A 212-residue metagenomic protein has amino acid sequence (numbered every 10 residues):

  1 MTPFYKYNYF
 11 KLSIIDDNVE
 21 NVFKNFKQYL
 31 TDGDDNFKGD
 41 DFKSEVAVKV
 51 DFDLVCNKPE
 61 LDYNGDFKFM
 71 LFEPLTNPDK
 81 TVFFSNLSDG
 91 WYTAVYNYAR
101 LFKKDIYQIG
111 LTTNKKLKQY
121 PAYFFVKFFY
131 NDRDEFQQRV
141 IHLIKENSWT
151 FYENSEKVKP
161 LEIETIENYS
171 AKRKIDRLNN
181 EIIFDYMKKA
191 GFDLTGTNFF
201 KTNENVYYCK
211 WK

Functional and structural regions predicted by a protein language model:
M1-F37: Short, extreme N-terminal segment that most often corresponds to the first beta-strand
Q28-L61, R133: Surface-exposed, low-hydrophobicity interaction/linker segments
V50-K212: Charged interaction segments
